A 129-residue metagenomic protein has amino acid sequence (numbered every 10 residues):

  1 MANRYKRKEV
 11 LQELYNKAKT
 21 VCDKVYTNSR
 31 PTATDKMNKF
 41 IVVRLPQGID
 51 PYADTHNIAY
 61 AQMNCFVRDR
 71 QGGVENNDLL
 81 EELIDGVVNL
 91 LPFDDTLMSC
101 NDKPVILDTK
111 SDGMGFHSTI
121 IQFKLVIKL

Functional and structural regions predicted by a protein language model:
M1-Y26, L45-L129: Charged, amphipathic alpha-helical segments and their flanking helix caps
N28-P31, N38-F40: N-terminal, polar/charged subdomain of small-to-medium soluble alpha/beta proteins
P31-T34, M98: Residue-level signal for the start and early helices of compact helical domains
D35-K36, A53: Contiguous segments within soluble domain cores/interaction surfaces
K36-Q47: A short, hydrophobic beta-strand-centered structural micro-motif
